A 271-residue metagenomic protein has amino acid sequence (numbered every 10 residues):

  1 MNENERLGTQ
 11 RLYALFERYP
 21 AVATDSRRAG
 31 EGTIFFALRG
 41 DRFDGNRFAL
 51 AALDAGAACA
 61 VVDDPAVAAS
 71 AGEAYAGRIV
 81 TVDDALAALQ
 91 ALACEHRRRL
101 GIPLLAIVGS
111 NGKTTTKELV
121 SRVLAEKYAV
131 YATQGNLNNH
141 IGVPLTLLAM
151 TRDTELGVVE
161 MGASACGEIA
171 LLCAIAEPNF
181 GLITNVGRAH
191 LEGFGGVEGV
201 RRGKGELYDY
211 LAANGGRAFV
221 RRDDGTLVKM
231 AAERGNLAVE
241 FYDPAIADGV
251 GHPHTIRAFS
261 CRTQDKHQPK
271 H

Functional and structural regions predicted by a protein language model:
N2-V108, T115-E126, I141, L148 (+1 more regions): Short, basic phosphate-binding NTP loop
F16-E17, R39, V197-E198, A232-H271: Adenine nucleotide phosphate-binding catalytic loops in nucleotide-utilizing enzymes
A21-V22, C166-I169, I256-F259: Glycine-rich, charged/polar anion/phosphate-binding loops that engage phosphate groups from diverse ligands
V61-A69, R222-G225, P244-A247: Short, polar loop motifs at secondary-structure junctions
A74-R78, N214, G235-A238: A short helix-to-beta-strand connector/capping loop
V82, T133, R221, F241-P244 (+1 more regions): Conserved beta-strand termini and adjacent loop/short-helix elements that scaffold enzyme active sites in alpha/beta
L86-R222, V228-R234, K266-H267: Phosphate-binding loop of NTP-binding sites
